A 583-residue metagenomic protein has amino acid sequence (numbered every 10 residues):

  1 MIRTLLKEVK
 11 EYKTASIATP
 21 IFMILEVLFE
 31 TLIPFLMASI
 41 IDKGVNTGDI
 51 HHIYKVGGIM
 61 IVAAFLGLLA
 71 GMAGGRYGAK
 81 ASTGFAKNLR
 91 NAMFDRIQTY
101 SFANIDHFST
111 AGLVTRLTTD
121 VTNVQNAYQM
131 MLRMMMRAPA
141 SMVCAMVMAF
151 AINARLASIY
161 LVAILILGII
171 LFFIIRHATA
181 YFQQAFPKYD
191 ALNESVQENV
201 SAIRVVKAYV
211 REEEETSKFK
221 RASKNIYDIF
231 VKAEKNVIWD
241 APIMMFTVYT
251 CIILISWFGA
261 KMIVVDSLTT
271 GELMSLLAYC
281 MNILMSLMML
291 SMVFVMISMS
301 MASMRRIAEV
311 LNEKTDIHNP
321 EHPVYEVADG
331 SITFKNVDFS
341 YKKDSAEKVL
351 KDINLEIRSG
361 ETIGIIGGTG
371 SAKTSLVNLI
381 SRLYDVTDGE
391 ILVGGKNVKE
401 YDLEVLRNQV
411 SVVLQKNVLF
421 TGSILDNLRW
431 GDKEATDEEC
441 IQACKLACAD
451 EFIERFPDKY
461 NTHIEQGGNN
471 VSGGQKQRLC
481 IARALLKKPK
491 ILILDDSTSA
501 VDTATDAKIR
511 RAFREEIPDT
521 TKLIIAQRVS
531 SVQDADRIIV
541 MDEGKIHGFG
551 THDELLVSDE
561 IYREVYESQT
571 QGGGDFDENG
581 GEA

Functional and structural regions predicted by a protein language model:
M1-E30, M37, V45-I59, L66 (+15 more regions): Membrane-integrated ABC transporters
I2, I21-F22, F29-D42, A63-T110 (+12 more regions): Juxtamembrane helix-loop junctions of ABC transporter transmembrane domains
E11, A15-L28, A63, G67-L69 (+2 more regions): Transmembrane helices of ABC transporter permease
E11-K13, T99-A103, T119-L132, M136 (+6 more regions): An intracellular "coupling" helix at the cytosolic face of ABC transporter transmembrane type-1 domains
T47-G48, T83, N91-T115, T119-V121 (+5 more regions): Short intracellular "coupling" helices and adjacent cytoplasmic loop segments at the cytosolic face of multi-pass
D49-I53, C144, M148-V162, K232-R306 (+1 more regions): Helix-loop-helix
Y325-A583: ABC-type nucleotide-binding domain
